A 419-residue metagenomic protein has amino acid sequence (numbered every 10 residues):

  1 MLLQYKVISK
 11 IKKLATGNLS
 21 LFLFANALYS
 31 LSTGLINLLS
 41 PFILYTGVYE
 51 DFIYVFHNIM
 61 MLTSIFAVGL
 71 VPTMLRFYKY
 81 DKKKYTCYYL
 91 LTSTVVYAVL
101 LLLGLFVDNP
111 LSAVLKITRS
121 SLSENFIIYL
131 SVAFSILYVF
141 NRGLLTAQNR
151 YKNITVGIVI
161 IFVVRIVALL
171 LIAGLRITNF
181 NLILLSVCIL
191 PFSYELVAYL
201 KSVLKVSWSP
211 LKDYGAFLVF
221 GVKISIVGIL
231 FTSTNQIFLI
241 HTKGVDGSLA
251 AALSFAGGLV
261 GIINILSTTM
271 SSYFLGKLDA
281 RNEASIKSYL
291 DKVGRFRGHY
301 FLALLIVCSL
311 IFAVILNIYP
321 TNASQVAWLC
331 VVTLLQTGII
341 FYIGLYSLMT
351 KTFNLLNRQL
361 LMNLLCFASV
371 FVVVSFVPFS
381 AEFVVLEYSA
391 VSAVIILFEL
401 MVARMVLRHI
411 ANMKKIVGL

Functional and structural regions predicted by a protein language model:
L2-L14, I117-S123, K152-V156, R176-C188 (+4 more regions): Interhelical loop/hinge segments that connect adjacent transmembrane helices in multipass membrane
G17-Y29, V55-N109, S123-N125, E283-C308: Membrane-water interface segments that mark the loop-to-transmembrane alpha-helix transition
N18-T33, N37, I160-I161, I183-S202 (+2 more regions): Transmembrane helical elements of multi-pass membrane transporters/channels
N37, S64-D81, V260-A284, K351-T352: Helix-loop junctions and terminal segments of transmembrane helices in multi-pass membrane transport/translocation
T46-G47, N109-I128, L310-G344, V417: Interfacial segments at transmembrane-helix termini and the short loops linking adjacent helices
Y49-H57, N125, G247-I262, A327-C330: Small-residue hotspots at the loop-to-helix junctions and early N-terminal turns of transmembrane alpha-helices
F77, A133-V156, L335-M362: Membrane-interface junctions at transmembrane-helix termini in multi-pass inner-membrane proteins
F126, T155-L204, L365-S369, A381-R408: Hydrophobic alpha-helical transmembrane segments
